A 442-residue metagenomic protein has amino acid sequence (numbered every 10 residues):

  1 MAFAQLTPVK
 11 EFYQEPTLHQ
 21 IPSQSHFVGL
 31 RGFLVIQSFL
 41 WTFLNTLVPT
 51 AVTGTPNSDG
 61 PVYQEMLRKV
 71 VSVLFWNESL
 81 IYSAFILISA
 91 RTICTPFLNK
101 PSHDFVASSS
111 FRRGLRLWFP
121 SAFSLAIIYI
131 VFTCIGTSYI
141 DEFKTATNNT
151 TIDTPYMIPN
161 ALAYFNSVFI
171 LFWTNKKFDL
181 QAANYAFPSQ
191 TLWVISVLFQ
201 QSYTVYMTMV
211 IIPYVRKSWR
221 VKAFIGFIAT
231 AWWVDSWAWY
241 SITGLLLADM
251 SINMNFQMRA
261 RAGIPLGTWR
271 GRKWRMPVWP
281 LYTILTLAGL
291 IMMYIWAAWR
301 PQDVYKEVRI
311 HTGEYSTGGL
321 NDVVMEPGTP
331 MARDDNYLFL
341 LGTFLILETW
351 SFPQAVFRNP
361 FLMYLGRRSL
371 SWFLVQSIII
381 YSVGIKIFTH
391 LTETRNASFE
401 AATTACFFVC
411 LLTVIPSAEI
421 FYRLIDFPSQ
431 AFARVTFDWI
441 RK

Functional and structural regions predicted by a protein language model:
A2-P16, A260-R270, V383-T404, F427-K442: Membrane-proximal cytoplasmic C-terminal regulatory module of class A 7TM GPCRs
A2-T7, S58-V73, W118-F199: Membrane-interface helix-loop-helix regions
S25, K69-Y82, N184-V197, I228-T243 (+2 more regions): Interfacial loop-to-helix transition and helix-capping segments at the boundaries of transmembrane helices
F27, R31-L34, F75-I86, P96-L162 (+6 more regions): Transmembrane alpha-helical segments and their boundary/interface "anchor" motifs in multi-pass integral membrane
I36-V52, A297-W299: Alpha-helical transmembrane segments of multi-pass membrane proteins
C94-P101, V131-G136, V210-S218, L246-F256 (+2 more regions): Structural signal for the C-terminal ends of transmembrane alpha-helices and the immediately following loop
F199-F227, N253-K273: Solvent-exposed interhelical
Y282-F427: Alpha-helical transmembrane segments of multi-pass integral membrane proteins
